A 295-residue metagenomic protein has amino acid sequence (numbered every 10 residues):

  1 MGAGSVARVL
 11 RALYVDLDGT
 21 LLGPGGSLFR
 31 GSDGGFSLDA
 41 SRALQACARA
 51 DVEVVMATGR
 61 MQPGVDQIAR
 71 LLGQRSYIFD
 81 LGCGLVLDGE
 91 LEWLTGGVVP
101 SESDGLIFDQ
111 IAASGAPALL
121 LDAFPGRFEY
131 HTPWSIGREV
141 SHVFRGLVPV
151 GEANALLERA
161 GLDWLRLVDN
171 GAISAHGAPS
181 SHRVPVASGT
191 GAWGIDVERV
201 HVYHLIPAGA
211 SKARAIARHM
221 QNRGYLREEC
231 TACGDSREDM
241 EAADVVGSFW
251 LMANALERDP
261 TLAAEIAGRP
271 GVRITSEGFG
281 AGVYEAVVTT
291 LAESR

Functional and structural regions predicted by a protein language model:
R8-V9, F36-S37, I206-R295: Mg2+-dependent phosphoryl-transfer enzymes with acidic/Ser/Thr/Gly-rich catalytic loops
V9-R30, A243: Asp-based phosphoryl-transfer active-site loop
L21-G34, V200-P207: Glycine-rich phosphate-binding "P-loop"
G25-A46, L251-A253: Basic, amphipathic juxtamembrane/active-site segments that coordinate anionic phosphate or diphosphate groups
G35-W134: Active-site phosphate-binding/coordination module
R49-V55, Q74-R75, S141, R227-C230 (+2 more regions): Short active-site oxyanion
W93-S114, G171-H201, P260-A267: Charged, glycine/proline-rich intrinsically disordered loops and linkers
D122-V245: Conserved acidic, metal-coordinating active-site core of Asp-based, Mg2+-dependent phosphoryl-transfer enzymes
